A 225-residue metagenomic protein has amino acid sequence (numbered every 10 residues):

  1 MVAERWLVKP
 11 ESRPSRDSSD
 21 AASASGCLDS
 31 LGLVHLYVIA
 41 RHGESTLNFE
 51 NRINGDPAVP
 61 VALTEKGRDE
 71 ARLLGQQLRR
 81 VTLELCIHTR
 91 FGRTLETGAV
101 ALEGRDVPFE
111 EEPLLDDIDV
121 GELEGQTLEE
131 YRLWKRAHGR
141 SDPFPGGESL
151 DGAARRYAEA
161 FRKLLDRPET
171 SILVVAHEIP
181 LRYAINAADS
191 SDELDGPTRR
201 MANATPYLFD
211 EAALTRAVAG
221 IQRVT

Functional and structural regions predicted by a protein language model:
M1-R13: Extreme N-terminal basic, low-complexity initiation segments that serve as generic localization/processing leaders
W6, G32-L36, A40-R105, E148: Active-site-proximal alpha-helix that buttresses catalytic centers in soluble enzyme cores
D17-D20: Intrinsic-disorder-associated, low-complexity terminal segments enriched in Asp/Asn/His/Tyr and depleted of Lys/Arg
Y37, T170-E178: Generic beta-sheet signal
L47, V61-A62, E103-E159, T198 (+1 more regions): Phosphate-handling substructures
R80-T82, L164-T170: Glycine-rich phosphate-binding loop signature in dinucleotide/nucleotide-binding domains
H88-T89, R155, V175-A176: Short beta-strand scaffold positions
S191-A219: Domain-level recognition of soluble alpha/beta enzyme cores, biased toward histidine phosphatases/phosphomutases
